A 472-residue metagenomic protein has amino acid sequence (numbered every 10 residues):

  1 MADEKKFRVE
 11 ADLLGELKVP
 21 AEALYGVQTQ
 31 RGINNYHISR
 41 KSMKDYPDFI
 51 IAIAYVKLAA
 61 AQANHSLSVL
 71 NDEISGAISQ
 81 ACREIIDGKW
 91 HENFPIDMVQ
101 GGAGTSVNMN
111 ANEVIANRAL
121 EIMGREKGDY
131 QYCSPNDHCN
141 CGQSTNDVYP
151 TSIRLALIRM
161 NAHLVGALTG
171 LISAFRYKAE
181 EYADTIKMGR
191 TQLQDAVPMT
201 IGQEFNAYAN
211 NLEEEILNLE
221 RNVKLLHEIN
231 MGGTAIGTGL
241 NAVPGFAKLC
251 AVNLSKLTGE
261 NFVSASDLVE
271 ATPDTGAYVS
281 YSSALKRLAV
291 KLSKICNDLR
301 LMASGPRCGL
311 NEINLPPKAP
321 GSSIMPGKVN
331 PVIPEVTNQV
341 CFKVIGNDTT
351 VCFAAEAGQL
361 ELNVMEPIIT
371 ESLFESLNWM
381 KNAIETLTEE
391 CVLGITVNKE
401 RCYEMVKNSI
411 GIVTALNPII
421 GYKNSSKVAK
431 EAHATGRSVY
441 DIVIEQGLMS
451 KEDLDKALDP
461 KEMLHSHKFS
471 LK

Functional and structural regions predicted by a protein language model:
M1-K472: Conserved, well-structured ligand/cofactor-binding cores
